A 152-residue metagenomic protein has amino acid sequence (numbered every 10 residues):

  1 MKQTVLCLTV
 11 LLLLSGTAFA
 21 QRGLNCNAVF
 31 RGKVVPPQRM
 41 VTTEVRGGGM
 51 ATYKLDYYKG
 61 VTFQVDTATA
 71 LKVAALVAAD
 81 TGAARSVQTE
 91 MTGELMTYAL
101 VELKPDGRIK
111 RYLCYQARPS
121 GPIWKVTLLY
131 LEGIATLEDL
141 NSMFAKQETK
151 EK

Functional and structural regions predicted by a protein language model:
M1-C26: Bacterial Sec-dependent N-terminal signal peptides
R22-L71: Early exported N-terminus immediately downstream of N-terminal targeting peptides
V29-K33, A75-V77, M143-K146: Residues that form generic nucleotide/phosphate-binding pockets
T42-V45, I109-Q116: Short amphipathic beta-strand starts and helix->beta connectors
G60-K110: Mature extracytoplasmic domains of secretory-pathway proteins
P105, A117-S120, E132-I134: Solvent-exposed coil/turn segments that connect beta secondary-structure elements in extracytoplasmic/periplasmic
L113-T127: Single conserved position on a long alpha-helix in the C-terminal lobe of the eukaryotic protein kinase
I123-K152: C-terminal partner/receptor-binding element of secreted or periplasmic proteins
